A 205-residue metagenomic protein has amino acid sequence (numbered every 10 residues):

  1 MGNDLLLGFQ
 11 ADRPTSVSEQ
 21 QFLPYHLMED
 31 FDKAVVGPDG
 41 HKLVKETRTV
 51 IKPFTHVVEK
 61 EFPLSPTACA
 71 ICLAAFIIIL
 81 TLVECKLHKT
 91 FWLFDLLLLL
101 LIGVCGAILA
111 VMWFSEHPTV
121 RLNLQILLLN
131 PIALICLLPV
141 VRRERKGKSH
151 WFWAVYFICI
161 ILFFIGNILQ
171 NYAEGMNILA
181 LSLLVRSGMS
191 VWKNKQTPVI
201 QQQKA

Functional and structural regions predicted by a protein language model:
M1, A75, K89, Q196-A205: Polar low-complexity intrinsically disordered regions
M1-F54: Soluble extramembrane regions of membrane proteins in the secretory/endomembrane system
K33, K42-K45, K52, K60 (+4 more regions): Context-gated lysine
T49-T119, Q125: Core alpha-helical transmembrane segments of integral membrane proteins
F114-A205: Generic detector of multi-pass transmembrane helix bundles and their immediately adjacent loops in polytopic membrane
